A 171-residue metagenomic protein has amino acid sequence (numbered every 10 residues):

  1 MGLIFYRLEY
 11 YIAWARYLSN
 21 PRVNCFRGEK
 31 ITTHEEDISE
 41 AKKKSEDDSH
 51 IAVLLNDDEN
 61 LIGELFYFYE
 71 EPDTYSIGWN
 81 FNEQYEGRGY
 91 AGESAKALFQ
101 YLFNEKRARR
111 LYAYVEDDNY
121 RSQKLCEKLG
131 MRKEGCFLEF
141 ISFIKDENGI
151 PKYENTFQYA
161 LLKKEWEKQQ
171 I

Functional and structural regions predicted by a protein language model:
M1-P21, L54-I171: Acyl-donor (CoA/ACP) binding surface of acyl/acetyltransferases
W14-A15, F26-E29, K44-D48, Y75-W79: Short charge-dense sequence patches
R22-K42: Conserved GNAT-fold acetyl-CoA-binding loop/helix
V23-N24, D47-H50, A108: A general structural signal for well-ordered secondary-structure junctions
C25, I38, S49, D57-N60: Short linear motifs in intrinsically disordered/low-complexity regions
I31, K42-S45, G130, K145: Generic secondary-structure transition motif, activating predominantly at the C-termini of alpha-helices
T33-E36, S45-D47, N82-Q84: Juxtamembrane/interface motifs at transmembrane-helix termini
A41-V53, G63: A short helix-loop-beta-strand connector motif used in the catalytic cores of GNAT acetyltransferases and, in some
